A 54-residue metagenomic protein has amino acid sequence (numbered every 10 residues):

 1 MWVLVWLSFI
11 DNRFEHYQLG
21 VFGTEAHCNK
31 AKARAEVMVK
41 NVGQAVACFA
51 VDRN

Functional and structural regions predicted by a protein language model:
M1, F14-Y17: Short, surface-exposed coil-to-beta transition loops
M1-S8: A short beta-strand micro-motif
H16-G20, R34-N54: Short, mixed-charge low-complexity intrinsically disordered segments
T24-K32: Short amphipathic alpha-helices within nucleic acid-binding modules
